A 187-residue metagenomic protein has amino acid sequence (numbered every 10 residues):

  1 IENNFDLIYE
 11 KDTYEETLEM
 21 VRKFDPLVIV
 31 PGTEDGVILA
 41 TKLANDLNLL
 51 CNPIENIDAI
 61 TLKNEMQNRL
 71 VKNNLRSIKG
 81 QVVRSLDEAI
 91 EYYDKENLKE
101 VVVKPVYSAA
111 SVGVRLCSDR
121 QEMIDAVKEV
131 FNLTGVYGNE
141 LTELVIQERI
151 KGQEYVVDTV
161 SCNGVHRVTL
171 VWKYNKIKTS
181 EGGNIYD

Functional and structural regions predicted by a protein language model:
I1-N56, D87: ATP-binding N-terminal substructure of ATP-dependent carboxylate-amine bond-forming enzymes
E34-V37, N64, R120: Alpha-helix N-cap/helix-start capping motif
N45-G113: A conserved helix-loop-beta module that forms one wall/lid of the active-site cleft in ATP-utilizing catalytic domains
R76-I78, E100-V103, C117-G152, Y186: Conserved ATP-binding module of the ATP-grasp superfamily
V83, V114-D119, V160-C162: Short beta-strand-to-turn element immediately C-terminal to the catalytic PLP-Schiff-base lysine in fold type I
V130-F131, E148-D187: Phosphate-binding core of ATP-grasp and ATP-grasp-like enzymes
